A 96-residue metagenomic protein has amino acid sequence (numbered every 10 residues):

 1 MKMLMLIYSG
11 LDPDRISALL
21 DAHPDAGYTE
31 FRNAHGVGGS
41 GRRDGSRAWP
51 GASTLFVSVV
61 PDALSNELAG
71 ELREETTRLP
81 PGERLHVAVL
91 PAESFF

Functional and structural regions predicted by a protein language model:
M1-F96: Positively charged, small/polar-rich N-terminal and surface patches that mediate targeting and assembly and bind
